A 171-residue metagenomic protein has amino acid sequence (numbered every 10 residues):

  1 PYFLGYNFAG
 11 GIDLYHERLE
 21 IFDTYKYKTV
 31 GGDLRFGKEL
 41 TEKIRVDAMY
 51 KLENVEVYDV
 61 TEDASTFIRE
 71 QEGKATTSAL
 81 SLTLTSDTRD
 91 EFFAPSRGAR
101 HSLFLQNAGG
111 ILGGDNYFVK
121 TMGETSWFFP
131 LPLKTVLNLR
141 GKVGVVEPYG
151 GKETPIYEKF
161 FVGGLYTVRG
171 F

Functional and structural regions predicted by a protein language model:
P1-A94, A99-S102, R169-G170: Gram-negative/organellar outer-membrane beta-barrel architecture
K38-E39, M49, A79-F171: Extended beta-strand-rich architecture
